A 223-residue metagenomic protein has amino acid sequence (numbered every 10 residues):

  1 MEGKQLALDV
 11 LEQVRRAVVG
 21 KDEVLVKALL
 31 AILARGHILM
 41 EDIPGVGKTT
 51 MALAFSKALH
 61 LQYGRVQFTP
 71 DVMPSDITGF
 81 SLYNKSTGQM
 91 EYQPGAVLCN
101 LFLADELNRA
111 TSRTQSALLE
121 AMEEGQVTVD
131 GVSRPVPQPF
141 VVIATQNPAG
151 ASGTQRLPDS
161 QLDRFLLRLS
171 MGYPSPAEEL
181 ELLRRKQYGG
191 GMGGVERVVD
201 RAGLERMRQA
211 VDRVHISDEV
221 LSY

Functional and structural regions predicted by a protein language model:
M1-V24, R213-H215: Dynamic helix-loop-helix/coil hinge segments at AAA+ ATPase domain boundaries and subdomain interfaces
A17, P44, L107: The conserved Walker
K27-L30, Y83-A104: Conserved alpha-helical scaffold flanking the Walker A/P-loop in AAA+ ATPase domains
L29-R35, I43, P94-V97, R134-V136: Phosphate-binding P-loop
I32-T69: Walker A/P-loop
D42, D105-E106, A117: Walker B catalytic acidic pair
I43, I77, T145: P-loop (Walker A) phosphate-binding loop of NTP-binding proteins
N84-Q89, A110, T114, M122-V214: Canonical AAA+ ATPase core
